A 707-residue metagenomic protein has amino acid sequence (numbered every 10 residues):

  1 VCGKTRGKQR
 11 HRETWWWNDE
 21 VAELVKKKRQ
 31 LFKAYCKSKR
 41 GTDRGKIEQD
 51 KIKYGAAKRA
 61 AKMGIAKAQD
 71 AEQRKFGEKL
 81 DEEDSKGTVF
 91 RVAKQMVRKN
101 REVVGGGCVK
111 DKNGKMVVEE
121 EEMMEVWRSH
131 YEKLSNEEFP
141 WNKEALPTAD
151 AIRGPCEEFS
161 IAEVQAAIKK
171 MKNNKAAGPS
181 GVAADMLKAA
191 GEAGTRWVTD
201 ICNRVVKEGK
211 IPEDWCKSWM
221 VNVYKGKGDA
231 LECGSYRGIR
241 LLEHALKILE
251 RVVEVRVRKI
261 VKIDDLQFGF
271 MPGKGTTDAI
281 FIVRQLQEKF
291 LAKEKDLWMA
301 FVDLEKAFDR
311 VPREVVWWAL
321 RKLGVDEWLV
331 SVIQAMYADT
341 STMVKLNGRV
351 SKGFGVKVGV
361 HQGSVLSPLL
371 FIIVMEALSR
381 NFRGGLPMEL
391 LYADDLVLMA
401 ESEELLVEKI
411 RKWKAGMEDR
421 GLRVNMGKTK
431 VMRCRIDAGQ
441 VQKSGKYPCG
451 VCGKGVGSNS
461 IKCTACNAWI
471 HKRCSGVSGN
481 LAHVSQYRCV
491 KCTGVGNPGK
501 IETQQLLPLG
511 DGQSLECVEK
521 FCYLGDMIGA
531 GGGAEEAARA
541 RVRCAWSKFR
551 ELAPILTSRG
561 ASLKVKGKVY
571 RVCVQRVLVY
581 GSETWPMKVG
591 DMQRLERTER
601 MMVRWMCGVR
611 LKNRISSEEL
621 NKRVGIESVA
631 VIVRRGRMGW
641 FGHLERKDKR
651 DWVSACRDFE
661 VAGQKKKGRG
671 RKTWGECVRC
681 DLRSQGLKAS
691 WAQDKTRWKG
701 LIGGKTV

Functional and structural regions predicted by a protein language model:
V1, L509-W585, M601, G639: Basic, alpha-helical interaction scaffolds
R12, E20, K27, A34 (+10 more regions): Surface-exposed loop/turn segments and immediately adjacent short secondary-structure elements within folded domains
V21-F32, I47-Q69, G191, L595-M606: Short amphipathic alpha-helical coiled-coil/interface segments
Y131, D150-L369: Conserved pre-catalytic core of RNA-dependent polymerases
G178, K217-M220, R237, Q267 (+12 more regions): Catalytic palm active-site di-aspartate
K188, K306-L323, L396-R420, R435-D437 (+4 more regions): Catalytic palm subdomain of template-directed nucleic-acid polymerases, centered on the conserved carboxylate motif
V424-S444, G496-C517, R594, N621-G625: Short, conserved micro-motifs composed of acidic
G445-G499: PHD-type zinc finger and closely related Cys/His-rich zinc-binding mini-domains in nuclear regulators
